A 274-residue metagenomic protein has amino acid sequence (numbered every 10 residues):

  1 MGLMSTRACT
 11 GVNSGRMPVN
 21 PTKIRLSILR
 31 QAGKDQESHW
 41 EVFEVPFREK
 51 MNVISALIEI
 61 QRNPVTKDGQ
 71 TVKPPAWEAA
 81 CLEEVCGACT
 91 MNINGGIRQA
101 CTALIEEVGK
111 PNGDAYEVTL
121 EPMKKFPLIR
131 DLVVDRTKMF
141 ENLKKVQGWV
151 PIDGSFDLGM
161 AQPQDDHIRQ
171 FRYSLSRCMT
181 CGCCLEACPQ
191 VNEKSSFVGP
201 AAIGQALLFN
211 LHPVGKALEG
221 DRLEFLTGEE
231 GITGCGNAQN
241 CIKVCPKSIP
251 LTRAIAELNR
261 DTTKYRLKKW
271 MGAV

Functional and structural regions predicted by a protein language model:
M1-V19: N-terminal mitochondrial targeting presequence
P21-F43: Eukaryote-biased recognition of intrinsically disordered, low-complexity regulatory segments
L26, C86-C89, A100, C178-C181 (+1 more regions): Short, thiol/selenol-centered motifs that function as redox-active sites or metal-ligating centers
W40-N52: Short, contiguous acidic and Ser/Thr-rich linear segments
M51-K73, Y116-V274: Ferredoxin-type iron-sulfur electron-transfer modules in oxidoreductases and energy-metabolism complexes
I60-G96: A basic, amphipathic helix-loop patch mediating RNA/tRNA/ribosome contacts
C86-M139: A generic, well-ordered mixed alpha/beta core segment in the N-terminal half of proteins
